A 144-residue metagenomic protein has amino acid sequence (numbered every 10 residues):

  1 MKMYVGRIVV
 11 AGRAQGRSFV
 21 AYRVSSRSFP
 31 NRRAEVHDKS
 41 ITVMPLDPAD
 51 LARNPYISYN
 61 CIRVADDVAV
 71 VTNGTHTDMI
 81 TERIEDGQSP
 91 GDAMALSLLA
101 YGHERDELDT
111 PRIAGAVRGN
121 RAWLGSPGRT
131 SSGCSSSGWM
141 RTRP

Functional and structural regions predicted by a protein language model:
M1-P144: Conserved short alpha-helical segments that host acidic/polar catalytic motifs at enzyme active sites
